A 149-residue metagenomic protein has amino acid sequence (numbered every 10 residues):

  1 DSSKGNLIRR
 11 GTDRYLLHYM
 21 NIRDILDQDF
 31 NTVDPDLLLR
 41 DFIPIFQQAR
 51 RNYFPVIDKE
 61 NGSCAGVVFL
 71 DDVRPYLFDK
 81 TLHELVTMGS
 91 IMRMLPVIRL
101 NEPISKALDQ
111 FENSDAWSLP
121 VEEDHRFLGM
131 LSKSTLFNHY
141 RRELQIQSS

Functional and structural regions predicted by a protein language model:
D1-V33, L144-S149: Membrane-interfacial segments at transmembrane helix termini in multi-pass membrane proteins
R14, I45-Q47, G89-S90, F111 (+1 more regions): Replace "in large, NTP-powered and nucleic-acid-processing enzymes" with "in large, NTP-powered factors and other
H18-F30, D72, E84-L95: Bateman (tandem CBS) regulatory domains
Y19, D27, R51, L70 (+2 more regions): ATP/adenylate-binding site constellation spanning eukaryotic-like Ser/Thr protein kinases, ABC-transporter
M20, L37, V68, V86 (+2 more regions): Short beta-to-alpha loop/turn elements within the nucleotide-binding domains of ABC transporters
V33-R51, V56-D58, L77, V97-W117 (+2 more regions): The conserved cystathionine-beta-synthase
A65-V73, G129-F137: Short hydrophobic beta-strand motif reused across regulatory alpha/beta modules
